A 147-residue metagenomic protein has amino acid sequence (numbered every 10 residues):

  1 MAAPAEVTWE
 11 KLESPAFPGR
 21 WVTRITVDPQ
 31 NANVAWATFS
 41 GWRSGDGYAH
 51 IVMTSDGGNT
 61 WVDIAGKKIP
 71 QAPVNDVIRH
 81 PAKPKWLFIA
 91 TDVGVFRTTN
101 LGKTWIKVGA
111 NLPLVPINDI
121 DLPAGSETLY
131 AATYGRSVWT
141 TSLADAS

Functional and structural regions predicted by a protein language model:
M1-S147: Extracellular glycan-interacting surfaces
